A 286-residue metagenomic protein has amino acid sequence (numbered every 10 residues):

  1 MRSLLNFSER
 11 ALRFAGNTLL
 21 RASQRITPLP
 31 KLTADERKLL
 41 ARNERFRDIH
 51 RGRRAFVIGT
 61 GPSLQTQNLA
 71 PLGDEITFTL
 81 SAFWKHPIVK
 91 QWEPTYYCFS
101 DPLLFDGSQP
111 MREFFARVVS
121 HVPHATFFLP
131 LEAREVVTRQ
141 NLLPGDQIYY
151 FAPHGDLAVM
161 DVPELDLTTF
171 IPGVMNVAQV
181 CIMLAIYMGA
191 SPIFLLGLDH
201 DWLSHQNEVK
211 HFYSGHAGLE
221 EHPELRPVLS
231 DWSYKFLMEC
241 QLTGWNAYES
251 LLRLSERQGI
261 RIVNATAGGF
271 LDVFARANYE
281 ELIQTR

Functional and structural regions predicted by a protein language model:
R2-R286: Metal-ion/cofactor- or nucleotide/acyl-coenzyme-handling active-site neighborhoods
